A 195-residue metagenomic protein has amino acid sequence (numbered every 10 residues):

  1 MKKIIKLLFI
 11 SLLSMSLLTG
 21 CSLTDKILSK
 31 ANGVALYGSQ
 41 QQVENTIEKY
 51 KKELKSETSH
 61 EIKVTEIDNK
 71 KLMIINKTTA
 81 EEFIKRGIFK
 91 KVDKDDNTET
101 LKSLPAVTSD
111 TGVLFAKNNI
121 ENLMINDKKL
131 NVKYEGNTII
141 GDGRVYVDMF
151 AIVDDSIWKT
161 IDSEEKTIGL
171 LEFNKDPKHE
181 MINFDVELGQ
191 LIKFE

Functional and structural regions predicted by a protein language model:
M1-L7: Positively charged n-region of N-terminal signal peptides that target proteins for export
I10-S11: Terminal secretion and processing signals and N-terminal membrane-targeting segments
T24-E195: Basic-flanked hydrophobic alpha-helices used for secretion and membrane insertion
